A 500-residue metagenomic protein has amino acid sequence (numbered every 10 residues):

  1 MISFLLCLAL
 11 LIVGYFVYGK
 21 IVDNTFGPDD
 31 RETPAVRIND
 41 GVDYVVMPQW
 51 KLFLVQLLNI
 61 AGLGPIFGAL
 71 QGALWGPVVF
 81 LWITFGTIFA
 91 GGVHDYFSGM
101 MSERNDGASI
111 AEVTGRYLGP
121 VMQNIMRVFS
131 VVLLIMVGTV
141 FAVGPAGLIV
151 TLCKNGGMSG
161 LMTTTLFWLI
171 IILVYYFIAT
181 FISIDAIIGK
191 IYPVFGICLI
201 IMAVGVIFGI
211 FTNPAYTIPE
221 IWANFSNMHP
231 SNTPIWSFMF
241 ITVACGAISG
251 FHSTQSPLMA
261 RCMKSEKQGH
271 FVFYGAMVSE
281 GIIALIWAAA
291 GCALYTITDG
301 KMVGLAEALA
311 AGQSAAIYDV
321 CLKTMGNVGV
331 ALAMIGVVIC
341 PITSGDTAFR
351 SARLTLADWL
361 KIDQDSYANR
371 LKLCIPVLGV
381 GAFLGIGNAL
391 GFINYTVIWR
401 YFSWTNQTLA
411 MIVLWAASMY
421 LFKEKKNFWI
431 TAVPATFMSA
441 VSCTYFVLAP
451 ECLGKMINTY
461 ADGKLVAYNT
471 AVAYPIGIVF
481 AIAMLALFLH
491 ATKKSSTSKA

Functional and structural regions predicted by a protein language model:
C7-V17, S130, L134-G138, G196-P214 (+2 more regions): Selective recognition of specific alpha-helical transmembrane segments in multi-pass small-molecule
A9-G27, F129, P145-I149, T165-T212 (+2 more regions): Membrane-interface loop-to-helix entry segments
L10-I66: Membrane-interface "cap" regions at the ends of multi-pass membrane proteins
L10-L11, Y15, Q56, A90-D106 (+5 more regions): Helix-loop-helix module between adjacent transmembrane segments
M47-G64, I207-A215, F225-W287, L332-S344: Hydrophobic, membrane-embedded alpha-helices of multi-pass small-molecule transporters
G99, I210-I221, G275-D319, A389-I393: Extracellular/periplasmic helix-exit of transmembrane alpha-helices
P120-R127, M162-I170, G275-A284, C292 (+5 more regions): Loop-to-transmembrane helix boundary motifs in multi-pass membrane proteins
G138-G156, F167-W168, T180, L199-N227 (+2 more regions): Hydrophobic alpha-helical segments and their helix-loop junctions in multi-pass secondary transporters
